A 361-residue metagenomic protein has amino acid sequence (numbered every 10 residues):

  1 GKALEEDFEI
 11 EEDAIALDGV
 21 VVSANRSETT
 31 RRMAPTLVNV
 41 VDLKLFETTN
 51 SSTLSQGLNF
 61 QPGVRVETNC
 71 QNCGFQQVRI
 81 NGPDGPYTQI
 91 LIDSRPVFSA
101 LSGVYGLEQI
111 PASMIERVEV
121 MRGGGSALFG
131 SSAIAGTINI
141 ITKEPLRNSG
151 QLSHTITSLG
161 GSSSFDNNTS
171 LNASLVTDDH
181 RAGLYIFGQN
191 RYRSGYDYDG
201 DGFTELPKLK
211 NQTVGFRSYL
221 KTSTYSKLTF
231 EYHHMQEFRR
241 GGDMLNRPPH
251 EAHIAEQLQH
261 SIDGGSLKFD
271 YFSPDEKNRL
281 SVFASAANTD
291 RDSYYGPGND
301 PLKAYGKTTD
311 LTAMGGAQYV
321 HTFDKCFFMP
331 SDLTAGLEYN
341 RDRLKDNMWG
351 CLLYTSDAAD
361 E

Functional and structural regions predicted by a protein language model:
K2-E47, G85: Short, acidic, small-residue-rich periplasmic hinge/interaction motif at the N-terminus of Gram-negative outer-membrane
T36-L54, Q77-P83, D93, S158-G160: Short, polar/charged loop or turn motifs at beta-strand boundaries
S55-P96, E116: Extracytoplasmic beta-strand/coil segments of soluble accessory domains associated with Gram-negative outer-membrane
Q77-R79, R95-R122, K143: Short acidic/polar hinge/loop motifs at secondary-structure boundaries that mediate gating or recognition
S99-L101, M114-E116, A127-N139, K143-D199 (+2 more regions): Outer-membrane beta-barrel translocator/receptor signature
I156-G160, T177-D179, N190-S194, H234-F238 (+4 more regions): Transmembrane beta-strands of outer-membrane beta-barrel pores
R193-T213, Y219-K221, Y225-L280, A286-L311: Flexible loop and strand-edge segments within Gram-negative outer membrane beta-barrel domains
Y354-E361: Conserved small/polar residues in nucleotide/adenosyl-binding loops
